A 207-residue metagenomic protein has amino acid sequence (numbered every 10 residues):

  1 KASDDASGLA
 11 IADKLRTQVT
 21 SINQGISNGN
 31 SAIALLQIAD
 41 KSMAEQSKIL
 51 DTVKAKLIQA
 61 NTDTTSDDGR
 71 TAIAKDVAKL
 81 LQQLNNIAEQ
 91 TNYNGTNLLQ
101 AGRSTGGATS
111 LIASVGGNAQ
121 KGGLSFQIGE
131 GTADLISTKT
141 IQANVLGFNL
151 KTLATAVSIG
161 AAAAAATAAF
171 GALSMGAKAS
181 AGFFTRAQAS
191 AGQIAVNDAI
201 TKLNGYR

Functional and structural regions predicted by a protein language model:
K1-R207: Primary detection of the long, small/polar-rich alpha-helical "axial" segments characteristic of bacterial flagellar
